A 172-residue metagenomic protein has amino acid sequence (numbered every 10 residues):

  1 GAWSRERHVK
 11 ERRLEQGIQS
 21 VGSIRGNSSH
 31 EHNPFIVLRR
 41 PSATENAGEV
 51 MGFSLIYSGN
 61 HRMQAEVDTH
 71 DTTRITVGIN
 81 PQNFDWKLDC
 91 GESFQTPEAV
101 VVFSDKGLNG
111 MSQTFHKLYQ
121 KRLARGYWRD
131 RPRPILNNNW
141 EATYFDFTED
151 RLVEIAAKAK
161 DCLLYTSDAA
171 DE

Functional and structural regions predicted by a protein language model:
G1-L118: N-terminal accessory beta-strand-rich subdomains and adjacent acidic, glycine-rich linkers that precede catalytic cores
V9, N83-W86, W128-P132, S167: Short C-terminal domain-edge/linker segments immediately following a structured domain
V77, A159-L164: Short, intrinsically disordered, charge-balanced linker/junction segments flanking boundaries in proteins
F115-K160: An acidic-aromatic substrate-binding cleft motif
Y165-E172: Conserved small/polar residues in nucleotide/adenosyl-binding loops
